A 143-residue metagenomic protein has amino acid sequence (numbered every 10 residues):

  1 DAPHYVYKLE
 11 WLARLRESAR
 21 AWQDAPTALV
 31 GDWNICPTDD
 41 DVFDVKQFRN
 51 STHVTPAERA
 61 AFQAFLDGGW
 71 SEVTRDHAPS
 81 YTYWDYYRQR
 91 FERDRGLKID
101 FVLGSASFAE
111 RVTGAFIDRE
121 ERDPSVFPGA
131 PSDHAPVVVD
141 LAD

Functional and structural regions predicted by a protein language model:
D1-D143: Active-site regions of metal-assisted phosphoester/phosphodiester hydrolases, unifying DNase/endonuclease modules
